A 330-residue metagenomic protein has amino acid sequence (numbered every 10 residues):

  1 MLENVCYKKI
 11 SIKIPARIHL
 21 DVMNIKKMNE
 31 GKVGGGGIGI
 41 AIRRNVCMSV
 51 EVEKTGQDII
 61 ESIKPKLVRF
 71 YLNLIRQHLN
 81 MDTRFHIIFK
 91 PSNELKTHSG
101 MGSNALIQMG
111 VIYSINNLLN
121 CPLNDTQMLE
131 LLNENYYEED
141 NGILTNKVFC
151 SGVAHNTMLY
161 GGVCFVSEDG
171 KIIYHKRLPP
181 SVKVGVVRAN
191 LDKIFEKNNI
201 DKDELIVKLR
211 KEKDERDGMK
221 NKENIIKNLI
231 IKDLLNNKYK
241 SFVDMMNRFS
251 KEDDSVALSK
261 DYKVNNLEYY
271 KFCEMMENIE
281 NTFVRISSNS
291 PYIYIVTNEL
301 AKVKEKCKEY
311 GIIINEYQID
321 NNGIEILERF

Functional and structural regions predicted by a protein language model:
M1-G100, N116-L123, E316-F330: ATP-binding N-lobe of GHMP and related small-molecule kinases
L2-V5, I12-K13, G31, I40-I42 (+4 more regions): Solvent-exposed alpha-helices and their adjacent loops that cap or buttress functional pockets in soluble metabolic
I14-A16, N24, V52, T157-Y160 (+2 more regions): Short, structured patches in soluble enzyme cores that scaffold and shape functional sites
H19, K27-M28, T55-Q57, F165 (+2 more regions): Short, acidic Gly/Pro/Ser/Thr-rich loop/turn segments
V52-K54, S62, A189, I295-E299: Short beta-strand-to-loop capping motifs
T83-H175, P179: Gly/Ser-rich oxyanion-binding loop with an adjacent helix/lid that shapes the negatively charged ligand pocket
L178-K263, Y270-E274: Acyltransferase
K232-F330: Glycine-rich, charge-dense phosphate/pyrophosphate-binding loop(s) and the adjacent flexible "lid"/catalytic subdomain
